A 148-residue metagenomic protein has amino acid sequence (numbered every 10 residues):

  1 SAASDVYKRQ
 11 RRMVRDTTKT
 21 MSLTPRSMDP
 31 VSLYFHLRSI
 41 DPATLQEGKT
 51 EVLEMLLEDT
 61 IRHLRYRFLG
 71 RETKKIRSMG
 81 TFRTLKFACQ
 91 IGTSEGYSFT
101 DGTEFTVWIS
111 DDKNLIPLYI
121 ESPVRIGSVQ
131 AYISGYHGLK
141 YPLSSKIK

Functional and structural regions predicted by a protein language model:
S1-D5, T44-K148: Acidic, serine/threonine-rich low-complexity disordered tracts
S1-L56: Contiguous hydrophobic, core-forming segments of folded domains
